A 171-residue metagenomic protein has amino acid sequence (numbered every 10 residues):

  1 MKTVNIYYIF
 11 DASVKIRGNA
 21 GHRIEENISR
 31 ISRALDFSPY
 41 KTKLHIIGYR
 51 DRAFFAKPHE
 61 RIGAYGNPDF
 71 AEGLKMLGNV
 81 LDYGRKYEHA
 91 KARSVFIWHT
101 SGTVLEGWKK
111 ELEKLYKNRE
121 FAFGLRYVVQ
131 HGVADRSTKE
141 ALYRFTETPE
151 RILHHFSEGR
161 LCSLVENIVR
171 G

Functional and structural regions predicted by a protein language model:
K2-P58, R93-H99, V133: Von Willebrand factor
N19-I24, Y65-K75, W108: Phosphate/oxyanion-binding active-site loops and adjacent basic polyanion-contact surfaces
A20-H22, P58-E60, K110-E111, A141-L142 (+1 more regions): Short coil/turn segments at secondary-structure boundaries
R33-P39, V80-A90, K117-E120: Surface-exposed acidic, glycine-flexible loop patches that form ligand/cofactor-binding and adhesion interfaces
P39-K43, A90-R93, E120-Y127, T148-R151: Loop/turn elements at helix/coil->beta-strand transitions in domains of secreted/extracellular proteins
P39-Y40, A53-F55, G63, F123 (+2 more regions): Disulfide-rich extracellular ectodomains of metazoan secreted and cell-surface proteins
N67-P68, G102-F145: VWA/integrin I-like adhesion module and closely mimicked acidic/polar interface patches used
V133-G171: Von Willebrand factor A/integrin I-like adhesion domains
